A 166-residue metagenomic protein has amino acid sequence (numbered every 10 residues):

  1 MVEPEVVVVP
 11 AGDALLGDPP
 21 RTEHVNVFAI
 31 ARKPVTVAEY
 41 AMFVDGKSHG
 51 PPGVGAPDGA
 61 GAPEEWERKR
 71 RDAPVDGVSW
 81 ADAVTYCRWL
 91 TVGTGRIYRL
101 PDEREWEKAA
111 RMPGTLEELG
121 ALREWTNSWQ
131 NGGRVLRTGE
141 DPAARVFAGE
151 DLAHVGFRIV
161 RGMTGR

Functional and structural regions predicted by a protein language model:
M1-V8: GGW-centered surface loops in extracellular recognition modules
V8, D76-G77, R99-L100, E117 (+1 more regions): Structural recognition of the beta-strand scaffold that forms the well-ordered cores of secreted hydrolase catalytic
V9, A14-L16, I30, V75 (+5 more regions): Bulky hydrophobic/aromatic "packing anchor" residues in well-ordered structure
P20, V75, F147-D151: Short Gly/Pro-enriched turn/cap motifs at secondary-structure boundaries
H24-A109, G162-G165: Active-site microenvironments of metalloenzymes and redox enzymes
P101-L119, W129, A144-G149: Short, well-ordered junction/capping motifs at the entry into regular secondary structure
E124-Q130: Short beta->alpha transition motifs characteristic of CBS
Q130-R166: Disulfide-stabilized, aromatic/cysteine-rich ligand-recognition loop
